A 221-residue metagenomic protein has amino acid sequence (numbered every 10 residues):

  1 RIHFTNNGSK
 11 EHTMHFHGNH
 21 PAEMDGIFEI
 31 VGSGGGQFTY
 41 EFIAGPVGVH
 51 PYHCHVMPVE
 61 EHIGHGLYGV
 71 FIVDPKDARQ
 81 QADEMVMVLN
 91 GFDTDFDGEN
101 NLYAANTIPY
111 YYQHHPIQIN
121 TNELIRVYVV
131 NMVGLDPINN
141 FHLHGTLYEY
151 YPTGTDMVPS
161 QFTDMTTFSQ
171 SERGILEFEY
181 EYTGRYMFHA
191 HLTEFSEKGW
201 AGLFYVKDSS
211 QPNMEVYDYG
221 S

Functional and structural regions predicted by a protein language model:
R1-S221: Copper-binding active sites and cupredoxin-like electron-transfer domains, recognizing His/Cys-rich ligand loops
